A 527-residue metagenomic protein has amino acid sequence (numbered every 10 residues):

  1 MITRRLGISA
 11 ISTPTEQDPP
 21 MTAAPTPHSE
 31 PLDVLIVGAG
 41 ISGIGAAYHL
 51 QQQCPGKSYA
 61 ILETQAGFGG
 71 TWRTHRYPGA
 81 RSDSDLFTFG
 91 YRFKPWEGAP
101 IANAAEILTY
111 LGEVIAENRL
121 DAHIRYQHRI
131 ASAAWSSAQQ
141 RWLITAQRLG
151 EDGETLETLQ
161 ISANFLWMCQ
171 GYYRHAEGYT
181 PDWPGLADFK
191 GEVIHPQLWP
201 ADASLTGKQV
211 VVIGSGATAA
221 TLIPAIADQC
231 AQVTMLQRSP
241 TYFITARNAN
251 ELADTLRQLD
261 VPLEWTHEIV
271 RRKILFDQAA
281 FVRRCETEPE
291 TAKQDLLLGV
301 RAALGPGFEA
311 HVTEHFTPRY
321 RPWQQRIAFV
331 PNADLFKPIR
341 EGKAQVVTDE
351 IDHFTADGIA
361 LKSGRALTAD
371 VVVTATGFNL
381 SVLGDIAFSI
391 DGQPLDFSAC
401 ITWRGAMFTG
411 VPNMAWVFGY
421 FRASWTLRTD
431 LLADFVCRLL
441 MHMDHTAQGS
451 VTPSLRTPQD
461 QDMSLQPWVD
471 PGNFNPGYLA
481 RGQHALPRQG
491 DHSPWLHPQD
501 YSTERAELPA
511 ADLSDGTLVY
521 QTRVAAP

Functional and structural regions predicted by a protein language model:
M1-I2, I8-I11: Short hydrophobic transmembrane-like helices used for membrane targeting/insertion
L6, P14-E16, P20-A39, G45-A66 (+7 more regions): Flavin (primarily FAD) cofactor-binding/catalytic cores of flavoenzymes
G67-E113, P240-A302, P306-G307: Glycine-rich active-site loop/strand segments that organize a redox cofactor
D83-D85, V382, F408, G472: A short, structural micro-pattern
K94-P100, A201-V210, D228-A231, A246-L252 (+5 more regions): Low-complexity, flexible helical/coil segments
L149-L159, N250-A253, R257-E264, L304-V312 (+2 more regions): Intrinsically disordered, low-complexity coil segments
A219, Y242-T245, T255, N413-P527: C-terminal, flexible cofactor-proximal segment of oxidoreductases
